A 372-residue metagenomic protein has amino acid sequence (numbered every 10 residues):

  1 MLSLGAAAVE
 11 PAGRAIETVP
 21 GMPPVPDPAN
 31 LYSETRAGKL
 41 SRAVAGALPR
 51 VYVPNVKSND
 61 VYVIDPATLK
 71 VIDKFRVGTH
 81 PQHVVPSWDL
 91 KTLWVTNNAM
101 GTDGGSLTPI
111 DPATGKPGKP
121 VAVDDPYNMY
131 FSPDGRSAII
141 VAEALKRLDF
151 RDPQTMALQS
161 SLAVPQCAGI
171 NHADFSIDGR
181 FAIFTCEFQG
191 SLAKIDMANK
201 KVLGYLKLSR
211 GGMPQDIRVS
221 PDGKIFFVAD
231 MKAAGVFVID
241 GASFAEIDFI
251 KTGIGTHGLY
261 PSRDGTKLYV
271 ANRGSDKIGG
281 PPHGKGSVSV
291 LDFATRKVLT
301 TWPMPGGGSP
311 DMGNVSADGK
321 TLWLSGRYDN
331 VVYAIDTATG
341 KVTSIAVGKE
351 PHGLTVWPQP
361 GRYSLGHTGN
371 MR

Functional and structural regions predicted by a protein language model:
L4-R372: Predominantly soluble domains enriched in secretory-pathway, periplasmic, or organellar proteins
